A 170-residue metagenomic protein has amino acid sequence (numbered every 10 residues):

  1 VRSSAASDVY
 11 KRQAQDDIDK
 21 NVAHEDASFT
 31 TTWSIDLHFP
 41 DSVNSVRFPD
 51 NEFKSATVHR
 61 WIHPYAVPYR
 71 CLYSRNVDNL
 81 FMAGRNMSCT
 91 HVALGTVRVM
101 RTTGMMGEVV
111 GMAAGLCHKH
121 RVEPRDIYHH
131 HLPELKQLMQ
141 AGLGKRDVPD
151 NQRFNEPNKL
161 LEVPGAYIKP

Functional and structural regions predicted by a protein language model:
S4-P170: Flavin (FAD/FMN)-binding glycine-rich loop and adjacent Rossmann-like elements that form
